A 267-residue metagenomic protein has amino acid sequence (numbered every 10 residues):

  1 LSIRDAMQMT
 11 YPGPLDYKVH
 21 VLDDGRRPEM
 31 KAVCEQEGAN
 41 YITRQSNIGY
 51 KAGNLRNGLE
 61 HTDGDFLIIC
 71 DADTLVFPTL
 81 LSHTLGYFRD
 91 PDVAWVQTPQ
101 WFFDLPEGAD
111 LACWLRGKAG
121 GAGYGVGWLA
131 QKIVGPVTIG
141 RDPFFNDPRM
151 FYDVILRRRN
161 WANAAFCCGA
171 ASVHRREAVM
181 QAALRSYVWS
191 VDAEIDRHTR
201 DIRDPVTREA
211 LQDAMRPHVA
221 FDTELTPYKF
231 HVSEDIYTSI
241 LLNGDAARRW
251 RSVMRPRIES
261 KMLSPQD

Functional and structural regions predicted by a protein language model:
L1-D267: Internal catalytic domains of large membrane-associated glycosyltransferases
